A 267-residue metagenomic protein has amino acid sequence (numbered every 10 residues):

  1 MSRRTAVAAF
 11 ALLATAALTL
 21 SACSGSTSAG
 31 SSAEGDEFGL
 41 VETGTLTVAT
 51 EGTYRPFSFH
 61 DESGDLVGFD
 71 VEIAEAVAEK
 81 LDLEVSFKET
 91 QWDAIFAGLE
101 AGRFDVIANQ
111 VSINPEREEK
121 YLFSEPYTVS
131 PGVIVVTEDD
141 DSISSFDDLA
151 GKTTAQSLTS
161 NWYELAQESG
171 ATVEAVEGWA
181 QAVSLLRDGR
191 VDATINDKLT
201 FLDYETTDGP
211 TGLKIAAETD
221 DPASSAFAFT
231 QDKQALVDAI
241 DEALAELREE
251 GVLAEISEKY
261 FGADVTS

Functional and structural regions predicted by a protein language model:
A17-A22: C-terminal motif of bacterial Sec signal peptides marking the signal peptidase cleavage site
S24-T27: Bacterial signal peptide processing site
S32-Q110: Extracytoplasmic small-molecule ligand-binding "clamshell" domains of the periplasmic binding protein/Venus flytrap
L46-T50, F146-L158: Short loop->beta-strand "edge-of-pocket" segments that line small-molecule binding or catalytic clefts across diverse
V71, F87-A97, D141, T159-S160 (+1 more regions): Short helix-initiation/N-cap motifs at beta->coil->alpha
E75, E84-D148: Acidic, polar ligand-binding/catalytic clefts
D82-E84, A101-N109, T153, D188-T200 (+1 more regions): Alpha-to-beta junction loops
V129-V136, L202-A245, A263-S267: Periplasmic-binding protein-like
